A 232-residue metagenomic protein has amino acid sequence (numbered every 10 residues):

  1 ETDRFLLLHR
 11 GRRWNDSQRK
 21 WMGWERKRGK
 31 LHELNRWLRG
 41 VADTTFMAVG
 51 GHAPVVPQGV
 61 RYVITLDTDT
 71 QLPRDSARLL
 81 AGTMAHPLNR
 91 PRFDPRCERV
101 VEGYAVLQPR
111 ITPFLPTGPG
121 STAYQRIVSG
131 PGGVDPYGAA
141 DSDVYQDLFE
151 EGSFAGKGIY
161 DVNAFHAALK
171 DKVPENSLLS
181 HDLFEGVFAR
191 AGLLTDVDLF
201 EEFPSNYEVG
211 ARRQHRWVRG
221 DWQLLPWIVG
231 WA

Functional and structural regions predicted by a protein language model:
E1-A232: Internal catalytic domains of large membrane-associated glycosyltransferases
